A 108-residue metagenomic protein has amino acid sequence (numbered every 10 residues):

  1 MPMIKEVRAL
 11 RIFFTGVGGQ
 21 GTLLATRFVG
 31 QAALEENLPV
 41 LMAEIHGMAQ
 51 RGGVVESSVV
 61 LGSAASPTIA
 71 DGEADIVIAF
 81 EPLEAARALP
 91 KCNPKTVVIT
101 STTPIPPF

Functional and structural regions predicted by a protein language model:
M1-F108: Active-site cofactor/cluster-binding pocket
